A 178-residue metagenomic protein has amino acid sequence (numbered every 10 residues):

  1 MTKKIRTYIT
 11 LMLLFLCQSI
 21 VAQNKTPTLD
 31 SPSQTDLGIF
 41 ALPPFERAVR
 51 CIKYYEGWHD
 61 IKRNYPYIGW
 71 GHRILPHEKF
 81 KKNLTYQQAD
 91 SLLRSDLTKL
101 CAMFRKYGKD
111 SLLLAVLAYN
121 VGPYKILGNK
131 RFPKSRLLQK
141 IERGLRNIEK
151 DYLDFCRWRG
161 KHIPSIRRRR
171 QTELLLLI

Functional and structural regions predicted by a protein language model:
M1-I9: Bacterial N-terminal signal peptides that target proteins for export
T2, Q23-H59, H72-H77, L84-M103 (+1 more regions): Long, amphipathic alpha-helical surface segments
L13-V21: Hydrophobic h-region of N-terminal signal peptides that target proteins for export in Gram-negative bacteria
H59-N64, F104-L113: Surface-exposed patches in mature extracellular/periplasmic domains of secreted proteins
R63-Y65, E78-K81: Short, glycine/acidic-enriched capping/hinge loops at junctions between secondary-structure elements
N64-I68, H72: Early exported N-terminus immediately downstream of N-terminal targeting peptides
S111-K125: Short N-proximal segments of mature Sec-exported proteins
